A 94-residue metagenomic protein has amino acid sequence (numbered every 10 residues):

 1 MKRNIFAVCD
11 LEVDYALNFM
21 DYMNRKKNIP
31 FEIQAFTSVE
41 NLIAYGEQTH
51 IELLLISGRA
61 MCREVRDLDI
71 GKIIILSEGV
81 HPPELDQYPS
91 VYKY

Functional and structural regions predicted by a protein language model:
K2-M23, L54-L55: Conserved acidic segment of CheY-like receiver
D14-L17, L42-I43, M61-E64, V80-L85: Short, charged/polar "capping" segments at the starts of alpha-helices and the immediately preceding loops
F31-I33: Generic structural signal for residues in well-ordered beta-strands
A35-L53: Acidic, metal-coordinating helix/loop segments flanking the phosphotransfer/catalytic sites of two-component signaling
L54, I73, S90-Y94: Two-component signal transduction core modules
I56-S57, G71-V80: Short beta-strand elements of ligand-binding domains
R59-G71: Short amphipathic alpha-helix used as the core "switch/output" element in two-component signaling
D67, S77-K93: Alpha4 helix (beta4-alpha4-beta5 surface) of REC/receiver domains from two-component response regulators
